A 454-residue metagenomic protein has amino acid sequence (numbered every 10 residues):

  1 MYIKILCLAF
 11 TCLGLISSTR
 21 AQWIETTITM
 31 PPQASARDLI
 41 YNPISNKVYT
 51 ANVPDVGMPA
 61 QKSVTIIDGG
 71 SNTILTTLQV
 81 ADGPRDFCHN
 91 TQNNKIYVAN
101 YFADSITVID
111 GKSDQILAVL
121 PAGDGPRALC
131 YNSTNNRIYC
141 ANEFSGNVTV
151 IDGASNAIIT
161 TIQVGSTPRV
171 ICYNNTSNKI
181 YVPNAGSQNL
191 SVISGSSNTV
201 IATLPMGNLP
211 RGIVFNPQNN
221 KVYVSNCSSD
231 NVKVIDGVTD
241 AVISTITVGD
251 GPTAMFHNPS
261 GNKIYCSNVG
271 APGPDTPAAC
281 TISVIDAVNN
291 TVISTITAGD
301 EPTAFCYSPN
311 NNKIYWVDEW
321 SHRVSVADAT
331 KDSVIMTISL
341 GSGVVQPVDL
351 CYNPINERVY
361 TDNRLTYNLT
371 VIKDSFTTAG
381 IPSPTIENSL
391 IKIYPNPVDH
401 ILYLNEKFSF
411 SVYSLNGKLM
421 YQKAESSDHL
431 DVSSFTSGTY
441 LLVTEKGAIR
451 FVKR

Functional and structural regions predicted by a protein language model:
M1-I24: Bacterial Sec-dependent N-terminal signal peptides
K4, G237, S383-T385: Short hydrophobic/aromatic segments of transmembrane alpha-helices and their interfaces
F10-S18, T378-P384, G438: Intrinsically disordered, low-complexity boundary segments flanking structured domains
R20-I381: Predominantly soluble domains enriched in secretory-pathway, periplasmic, or organellar proteins
P382-Y394, V398-R454: C-terminal outer-membrane/trafficking sorting elements
